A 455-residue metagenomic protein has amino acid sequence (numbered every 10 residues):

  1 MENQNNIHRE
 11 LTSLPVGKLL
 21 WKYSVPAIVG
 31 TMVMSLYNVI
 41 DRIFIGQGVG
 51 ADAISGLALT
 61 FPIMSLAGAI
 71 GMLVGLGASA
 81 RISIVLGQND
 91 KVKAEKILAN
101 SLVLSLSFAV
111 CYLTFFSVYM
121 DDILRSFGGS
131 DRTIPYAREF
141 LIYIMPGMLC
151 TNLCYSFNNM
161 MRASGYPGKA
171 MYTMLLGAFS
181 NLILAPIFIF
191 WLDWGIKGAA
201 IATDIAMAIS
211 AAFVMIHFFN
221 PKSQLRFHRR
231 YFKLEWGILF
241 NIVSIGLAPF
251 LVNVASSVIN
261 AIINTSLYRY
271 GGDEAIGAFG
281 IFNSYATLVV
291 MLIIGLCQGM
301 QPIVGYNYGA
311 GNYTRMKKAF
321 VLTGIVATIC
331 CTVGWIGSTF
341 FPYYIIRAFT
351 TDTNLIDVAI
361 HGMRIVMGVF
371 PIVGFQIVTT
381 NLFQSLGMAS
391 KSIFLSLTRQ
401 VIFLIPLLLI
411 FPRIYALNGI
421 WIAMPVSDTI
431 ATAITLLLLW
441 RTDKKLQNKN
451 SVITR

Functional and structural regions predicted by a protein language model:
M1-S24, I82-G147, W191-L247, V304-V369 (+1 more regions): Short alpha-helical transmembrane segments in multi-pass integral membrane proteins
I28-A80, I144-T151, F240-N307, A327-G334 (+3 more regions): Transmembrane helix-bundle signature of multi-pass secondary active exporters and lipid flippases
M34, N38, R42, G46 (+10 more regions): Juxtamembrane/transmembrane-helix interface segments of polytopic membrane transporters
L36-V39, G48-A51, V85-Q88, A163-S164 (+5 more regions): Helix-loop interface residues and adjacent transmembrane-helix termini in multi-pass membrane transporters, primarily
V39-R42, T114, S156-M160, F179-I187 (+8 more regions): Alpha-helical transmembrane segments of multipass membrane proteins
R42, A51-I54, K91, M120 (+6 more regions): Membrane-helix interface/capping residues of multi-pass secondary transporters
I54-T114, T151-A170, F279-I336, F340-P342 (+1 more regions): Small-residue-rich hydrophobic transmembrane alpha-helices
G75, I144-R162, A170-N181, A199-V214 (+4 more regions): Short runs within selected transmembrane alpha-helices of multi-pass transporters and secretion channels
